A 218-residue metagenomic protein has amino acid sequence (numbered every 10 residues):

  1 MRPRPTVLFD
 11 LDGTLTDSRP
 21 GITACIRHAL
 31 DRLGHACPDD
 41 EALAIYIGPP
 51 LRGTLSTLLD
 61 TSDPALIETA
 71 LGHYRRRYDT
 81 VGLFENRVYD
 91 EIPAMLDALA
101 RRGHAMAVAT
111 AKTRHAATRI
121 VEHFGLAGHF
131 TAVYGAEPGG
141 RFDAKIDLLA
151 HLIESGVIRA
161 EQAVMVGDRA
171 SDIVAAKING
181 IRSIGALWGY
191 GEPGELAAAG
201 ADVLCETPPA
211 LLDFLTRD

Functional and structural regions predicted by a protein language model:
R2, R101-H104, S155-E161, D218: Glycine-rich phosphate-binding loop signature in dinucleotide/nucleotide-binding domains
R2-P93, R102: N-terminal helical cap/lid subdomain that shapes the substrate entry/recognition surface in HAD-like hydrolases
A36, A127-T131, R159: Conserved H-loop
Y46, A127-F142: A short, structured active-site edge motif that brings together acidic residues
T80-V108, R114-T118, D143-I146: Short, acidic loop-to-helix structural element flanking the phosphoryl-transfer center in phosphate-processing enzymes
P93-A100, I153, I173-K177: Surface-exposed amphipathic alpha-helices with a cationic face
K145-I173: Conserved Lys-Pro-Asp/Glu-containing loop-to-beta segment of HAD-superfamily phosphomonoesterases, centered on
M165-C205: Acidic, Mg2+-coordinating phosphoryl-transfer loop and its flanking beta/alpha structural elements, shared across
